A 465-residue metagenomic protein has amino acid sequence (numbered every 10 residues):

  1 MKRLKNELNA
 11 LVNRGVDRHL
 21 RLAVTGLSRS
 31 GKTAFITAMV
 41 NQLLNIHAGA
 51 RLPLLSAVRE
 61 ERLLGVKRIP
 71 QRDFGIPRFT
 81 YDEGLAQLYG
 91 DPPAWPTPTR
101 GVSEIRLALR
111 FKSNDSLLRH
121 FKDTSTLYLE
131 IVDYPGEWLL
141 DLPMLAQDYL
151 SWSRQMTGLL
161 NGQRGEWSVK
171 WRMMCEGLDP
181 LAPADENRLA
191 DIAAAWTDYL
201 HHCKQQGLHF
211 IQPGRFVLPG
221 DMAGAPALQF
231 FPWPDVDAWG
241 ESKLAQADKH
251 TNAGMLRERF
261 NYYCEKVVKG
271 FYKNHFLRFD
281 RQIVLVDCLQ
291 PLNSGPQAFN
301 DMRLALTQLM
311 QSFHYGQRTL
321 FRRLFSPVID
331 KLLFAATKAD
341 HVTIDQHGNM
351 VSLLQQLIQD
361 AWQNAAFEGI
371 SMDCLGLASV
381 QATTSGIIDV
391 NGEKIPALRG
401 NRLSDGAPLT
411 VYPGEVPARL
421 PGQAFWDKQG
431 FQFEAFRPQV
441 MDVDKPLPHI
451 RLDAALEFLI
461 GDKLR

Functional and structural regions predicted by a protein language model:
E7-L11, V16, Q42-V328, T343 (+3 more regions): Switch- and interface-adjacent substructures of P-loop NTPase systems
L22-V40: Glycine-rich phosphate-binding P-loop
A23-T25, I283-D287, L333-K338: Conserved beta-strand segments of the P-loop GTPase G domain that flank and frequently precede/overlap
M39-N45, M144-Y149, F299, G348-L354 (+1 more regions): Short secondary-structure boundary/capping segments
A335-V342, L375-G386: Short, conserved secondary-structure transition motifs
H341-A366: GTPase G-domain guanine-specificity segment
W362, A366, I370-A378: Extended oligomerization regions of viral-like shell subunits
G369-M372, T384-S404: Long, charge-rich C-terminal accessory regions
